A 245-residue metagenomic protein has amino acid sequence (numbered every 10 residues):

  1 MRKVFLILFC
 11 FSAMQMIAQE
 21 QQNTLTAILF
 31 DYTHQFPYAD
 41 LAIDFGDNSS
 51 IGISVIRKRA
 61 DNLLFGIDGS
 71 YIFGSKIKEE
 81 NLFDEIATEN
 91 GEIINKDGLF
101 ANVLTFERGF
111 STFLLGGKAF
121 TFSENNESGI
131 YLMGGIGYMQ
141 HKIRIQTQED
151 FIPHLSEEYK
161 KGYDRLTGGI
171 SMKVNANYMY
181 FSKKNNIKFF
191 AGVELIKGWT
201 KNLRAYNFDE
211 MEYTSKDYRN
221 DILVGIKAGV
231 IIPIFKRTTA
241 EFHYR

Functional and structural regions predicted by a protein language model:
K3-M14: Sec-dependent N-terminal signal peptides
Q19-I72, G229, P233, R245: Short glycine/proline- and aromatic-enriched beta-strand/turn motifs that initiate or cap beta-hairpins
Q19-L25, D61-N62, T121-G129, F181-F189 (+1 more regions): Short loop/turn motifs that connect adjacent beta-strands in outer-membrane beta-barrel proteins
T24, D47-I51, F106-T112, S128 (+3 more regions): Residues that define the transmembrane beta-barrel architecture of outer-membrane proteins
F30-Y32, I53-R57, I67-Y71, L114-K118 (+4 more regions): Residues on the lipid-exposed face of transmembrane beta-strands in outer-membrane beta-barrel proteins
Q35-P37, I72-K76, T121, G137-I143 (+4 more regions): Structural signature of outer-membrane beta-barrel domains
A39-D44, S75-R108, H141-G169, T200-G225: Extracellular/periplasm-exposed beta-strand and loop segments of Gram-negative cell-envelope proteins, dominated by
V174, Y180-R245: Predominantly the C-terminal beta-signal and adjacent terminal strand-loop region of outer-membrane beta-barrel
